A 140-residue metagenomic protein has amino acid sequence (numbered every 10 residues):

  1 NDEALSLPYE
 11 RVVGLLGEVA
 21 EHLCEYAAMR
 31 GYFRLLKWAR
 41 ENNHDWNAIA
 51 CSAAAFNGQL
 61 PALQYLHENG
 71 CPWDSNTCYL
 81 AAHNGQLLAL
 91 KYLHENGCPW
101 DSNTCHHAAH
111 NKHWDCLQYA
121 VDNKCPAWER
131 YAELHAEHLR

Functional and structural regions predicted by a protein language model:
N1-R140: Ankyrin repeat (ANK) tandem alpha-helical domains that serve as protein-protein interaction scaffolds, prominent
